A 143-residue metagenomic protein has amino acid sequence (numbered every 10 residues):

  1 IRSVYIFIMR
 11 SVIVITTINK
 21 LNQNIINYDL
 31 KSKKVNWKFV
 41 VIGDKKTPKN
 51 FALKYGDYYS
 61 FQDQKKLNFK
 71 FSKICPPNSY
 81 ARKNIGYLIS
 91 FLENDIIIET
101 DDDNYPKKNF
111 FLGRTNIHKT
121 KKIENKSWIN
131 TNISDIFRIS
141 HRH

Functional and structural regions predicted by a protein language model:
S3-V35: N-proximal low-complexity "stem/linker" segments adjacent to membrane-targeting elements
R10-S11, K31-V41, D57, D95: Short loop->beta transition adjacent to catalytic acidic/histidine clusters or analogous donor-positioning motifs
I18-K20, I42-P48, Q64: Short, polar loop motifs at secondary-structure junctions
V40, D57-Y59, I98, F137 (+1 more regions): Hydrophobic/aromatic beta-strand patches that form the interior of the parallel beta-sheet core in alpha/beta enzyme
D44, F61-Q64, T100-D103: Short loop/turn segments at strand-loop or loop-helix junctions that form parts of catalytic or ligand-binding pockets
K49-L92, F111: Active-site-proximal specificity loops/subdomain of glycosyltransferases
K66-K70, K107-H143: Conserved catalytic core of nucleotide-sugar-dependent glycosyltransferases
N94-K107: Short beta-strand-to-loop acidic/aromatic patch adjacent to the donor-nucleotide binding site
